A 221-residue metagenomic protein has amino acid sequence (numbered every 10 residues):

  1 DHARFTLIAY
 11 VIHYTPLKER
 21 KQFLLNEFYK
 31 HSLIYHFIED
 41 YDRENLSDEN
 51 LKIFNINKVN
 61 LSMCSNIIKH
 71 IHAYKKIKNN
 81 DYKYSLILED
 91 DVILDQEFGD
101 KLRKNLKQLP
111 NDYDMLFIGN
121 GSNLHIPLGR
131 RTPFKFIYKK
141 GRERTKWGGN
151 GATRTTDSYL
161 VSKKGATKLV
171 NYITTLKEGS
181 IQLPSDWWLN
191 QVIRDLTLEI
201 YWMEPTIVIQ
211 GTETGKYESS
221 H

Functional and structural regions predicted by a protein language model:
D1-L88, V92-H221: An acidic/histidine-cluster motif and surrounding catalytic segment that typifies divalent-metal-assisted enzyme active
